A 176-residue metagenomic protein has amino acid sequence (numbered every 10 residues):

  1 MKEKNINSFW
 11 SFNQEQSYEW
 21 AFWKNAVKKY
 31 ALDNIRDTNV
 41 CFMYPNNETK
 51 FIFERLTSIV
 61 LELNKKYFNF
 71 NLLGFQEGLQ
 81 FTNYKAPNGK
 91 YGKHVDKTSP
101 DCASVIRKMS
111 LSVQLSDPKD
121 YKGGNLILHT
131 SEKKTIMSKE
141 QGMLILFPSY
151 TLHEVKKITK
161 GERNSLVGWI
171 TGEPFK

Functional and structural regions predicted by a protein language model:
M1-L144, Y150-K176: Fe(II)/2-oxoglutarate oxygenase catalytic core
